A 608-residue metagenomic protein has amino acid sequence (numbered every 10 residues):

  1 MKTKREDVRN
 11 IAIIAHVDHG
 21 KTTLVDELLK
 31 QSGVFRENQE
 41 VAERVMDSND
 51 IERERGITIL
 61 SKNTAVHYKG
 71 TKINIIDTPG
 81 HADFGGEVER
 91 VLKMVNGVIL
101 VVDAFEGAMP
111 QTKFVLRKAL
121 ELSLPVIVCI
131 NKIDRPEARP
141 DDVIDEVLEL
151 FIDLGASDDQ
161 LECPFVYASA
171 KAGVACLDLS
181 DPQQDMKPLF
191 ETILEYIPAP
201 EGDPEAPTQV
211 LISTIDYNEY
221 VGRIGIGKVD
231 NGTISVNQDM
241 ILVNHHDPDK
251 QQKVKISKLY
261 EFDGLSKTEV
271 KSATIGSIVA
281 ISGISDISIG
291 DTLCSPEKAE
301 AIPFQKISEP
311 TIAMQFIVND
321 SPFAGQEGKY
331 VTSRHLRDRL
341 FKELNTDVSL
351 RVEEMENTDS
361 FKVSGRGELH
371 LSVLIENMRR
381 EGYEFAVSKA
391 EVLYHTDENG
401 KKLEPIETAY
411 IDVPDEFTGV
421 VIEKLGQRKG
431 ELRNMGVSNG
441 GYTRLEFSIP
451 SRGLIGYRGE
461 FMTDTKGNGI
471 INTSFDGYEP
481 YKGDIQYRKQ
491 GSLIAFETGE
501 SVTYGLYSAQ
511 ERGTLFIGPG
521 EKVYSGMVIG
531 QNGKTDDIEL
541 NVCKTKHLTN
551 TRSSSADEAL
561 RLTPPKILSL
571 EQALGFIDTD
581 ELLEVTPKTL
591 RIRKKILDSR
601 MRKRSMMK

Functional and structural regions predicted by a protein language model:
M1-E106, E146, I215-N218: P-loop NTPase switch module centered on the Walker A-proximal segment
V41-R44, L154-F165, P200-L211, M240 (+10 more regions): Interdomain boundary/hinge elements
P125, R135-E195: Canonical P-loop GTPase G-domain recognition
S169, M355-H370: Short glycine/threonine-rich beta-strand-turn micro-motifs
Q209-M314, A324-Q326, I422, Q490 (+3 more regions): Conserved nucleotide-binding/hydrolysis modules and their immediate coupling elements across P-loop/ASCE NTPase motors
N231-T233, S285-D286, G365-L371, D415-T418 (+1 more regions): Helix N-cap motif at beta-to-alpha junctions
F262, K267-V270, L403, I449 (+3 more regions): Long insertion/accessory domains within large nucleic-acid-processing enzymes
S321-L344, A559, T563: A short, contiguous, amphipathic alpha-helix enriched in charged residues
